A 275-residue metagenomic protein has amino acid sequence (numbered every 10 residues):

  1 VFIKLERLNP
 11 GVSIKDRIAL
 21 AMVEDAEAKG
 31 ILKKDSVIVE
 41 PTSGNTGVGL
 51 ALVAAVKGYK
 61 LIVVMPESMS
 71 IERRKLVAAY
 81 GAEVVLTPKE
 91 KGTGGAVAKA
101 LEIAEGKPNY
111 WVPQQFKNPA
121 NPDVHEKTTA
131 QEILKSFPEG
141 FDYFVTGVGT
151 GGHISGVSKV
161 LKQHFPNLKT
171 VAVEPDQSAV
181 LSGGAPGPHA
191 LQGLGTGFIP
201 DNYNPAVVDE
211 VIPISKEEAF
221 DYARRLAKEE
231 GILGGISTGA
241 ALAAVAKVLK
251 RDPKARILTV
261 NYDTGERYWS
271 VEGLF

Functional and structural regions predicted by a protein language model:
V1-F275: PLP-dependent amino-acid enzyme catalytic core
